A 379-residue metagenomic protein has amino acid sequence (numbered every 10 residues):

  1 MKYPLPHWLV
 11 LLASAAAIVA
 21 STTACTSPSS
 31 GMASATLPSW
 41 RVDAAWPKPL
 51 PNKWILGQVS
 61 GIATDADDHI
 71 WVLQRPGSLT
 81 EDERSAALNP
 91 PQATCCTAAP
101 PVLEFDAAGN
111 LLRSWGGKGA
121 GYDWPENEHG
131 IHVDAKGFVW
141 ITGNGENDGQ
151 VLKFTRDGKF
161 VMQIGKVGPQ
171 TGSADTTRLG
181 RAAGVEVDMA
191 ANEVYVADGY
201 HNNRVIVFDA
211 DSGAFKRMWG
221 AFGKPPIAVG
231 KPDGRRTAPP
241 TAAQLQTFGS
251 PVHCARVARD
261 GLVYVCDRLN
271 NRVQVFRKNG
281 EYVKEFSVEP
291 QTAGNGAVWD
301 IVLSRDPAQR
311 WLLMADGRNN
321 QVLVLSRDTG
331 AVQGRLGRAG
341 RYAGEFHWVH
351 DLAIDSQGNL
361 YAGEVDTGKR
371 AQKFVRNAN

Functional and structural regions predicted by a protein language model:
M1-L5: N-terminal secretory signal peptides that target proteins for export/translocation
P6, T22, T26-S27: Intrinsically disordered and other compositionally biased segments
W8-S21: Bacterial N-terminal signal peptides
T26-N379: Eukaryotic scaffold repeat domains enriched in small/polar residues
